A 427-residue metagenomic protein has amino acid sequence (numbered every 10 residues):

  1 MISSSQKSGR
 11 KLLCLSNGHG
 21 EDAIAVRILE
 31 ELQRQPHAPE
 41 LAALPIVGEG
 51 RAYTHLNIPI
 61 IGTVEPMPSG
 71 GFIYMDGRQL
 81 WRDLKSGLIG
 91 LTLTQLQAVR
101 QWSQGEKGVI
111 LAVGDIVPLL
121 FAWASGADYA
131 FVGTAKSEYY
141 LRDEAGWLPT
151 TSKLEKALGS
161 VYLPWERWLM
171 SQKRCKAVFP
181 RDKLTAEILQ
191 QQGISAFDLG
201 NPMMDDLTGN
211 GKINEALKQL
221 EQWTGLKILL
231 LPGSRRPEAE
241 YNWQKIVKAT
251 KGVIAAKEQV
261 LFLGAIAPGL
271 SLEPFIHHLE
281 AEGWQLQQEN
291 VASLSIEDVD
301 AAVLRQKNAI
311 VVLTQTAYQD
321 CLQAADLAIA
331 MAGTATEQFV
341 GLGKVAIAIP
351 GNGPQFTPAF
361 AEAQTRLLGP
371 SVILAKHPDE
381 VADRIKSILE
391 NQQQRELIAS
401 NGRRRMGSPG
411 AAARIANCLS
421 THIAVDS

Functional and structural regions predicted by a protein language model:
M1-S427: Nucleotide-activated sugar donor-binding and catalytic core shared by glycosyltransferases and related lipid-linked
